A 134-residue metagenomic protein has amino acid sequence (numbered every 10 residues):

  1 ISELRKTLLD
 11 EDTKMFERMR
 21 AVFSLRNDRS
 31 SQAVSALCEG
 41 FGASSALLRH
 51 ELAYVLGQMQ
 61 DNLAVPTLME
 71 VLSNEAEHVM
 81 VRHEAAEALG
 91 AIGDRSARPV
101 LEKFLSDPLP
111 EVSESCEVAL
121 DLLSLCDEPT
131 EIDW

Functional and structural regions predicted by a protein language model:
I1-L9, S30-G42, D61-S73, D94-S106 (+1 more regions): Amphipathic alpha-helical scaffolding segments comprising HEAT/armadillo-like alpha-solenoid repeats
M15-S30, E39-G42, L47-D61, E70 (+3 more regions): Structural detector for internal amphipathic alpha-helices that build alpha-solenoid repeat scaffolds
